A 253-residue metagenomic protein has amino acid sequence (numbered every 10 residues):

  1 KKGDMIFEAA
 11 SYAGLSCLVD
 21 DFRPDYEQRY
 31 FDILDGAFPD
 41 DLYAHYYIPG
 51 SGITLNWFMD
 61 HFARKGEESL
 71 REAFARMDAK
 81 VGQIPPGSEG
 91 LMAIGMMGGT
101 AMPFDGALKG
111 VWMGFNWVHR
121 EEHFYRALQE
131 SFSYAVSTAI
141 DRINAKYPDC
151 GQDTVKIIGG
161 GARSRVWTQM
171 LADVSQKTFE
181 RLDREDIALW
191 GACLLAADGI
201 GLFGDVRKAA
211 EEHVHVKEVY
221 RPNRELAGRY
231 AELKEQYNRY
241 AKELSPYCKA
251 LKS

Functional and structural regions predicted by a protein language model:
K1-I158, A162-S253: Active-site core segments that coordinate phosphate-bearing ligands/cofactors across diverse enzyme families
